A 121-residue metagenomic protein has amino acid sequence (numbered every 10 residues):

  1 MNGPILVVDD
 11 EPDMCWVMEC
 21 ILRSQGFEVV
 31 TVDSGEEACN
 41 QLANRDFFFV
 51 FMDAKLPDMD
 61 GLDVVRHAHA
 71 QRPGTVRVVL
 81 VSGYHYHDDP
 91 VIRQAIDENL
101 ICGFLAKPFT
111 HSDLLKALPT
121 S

Functional and structural regions predicted by a protein language model:
C15, P57: The feature encodes the CheY-like receiver
W16-S24: Charged docking surfaces used in two-component/phosphorelay signaling
G26-D33, Q41: Short hydrophobic/Thr-rich beta-strand motif most characteristic of the beta2 strand and flanking loop of CheY-like
S34, D60-D63: Acidic catalytic/metal-coordinating carboxylates
D53: Active-site residues of response regulator receiver
D63, V76, H85-G103, S112 (+1 more regions): Alpha4 helix (beta4-alpha4-beta5 surface) of REC/receiver domains from two-component response regulators
V81-G83: Hydrophobic/aromatic residues positioned on beta-strands within the core alpha/beta folds
K107: A Lys-centered signature of the CheY-like receiver
